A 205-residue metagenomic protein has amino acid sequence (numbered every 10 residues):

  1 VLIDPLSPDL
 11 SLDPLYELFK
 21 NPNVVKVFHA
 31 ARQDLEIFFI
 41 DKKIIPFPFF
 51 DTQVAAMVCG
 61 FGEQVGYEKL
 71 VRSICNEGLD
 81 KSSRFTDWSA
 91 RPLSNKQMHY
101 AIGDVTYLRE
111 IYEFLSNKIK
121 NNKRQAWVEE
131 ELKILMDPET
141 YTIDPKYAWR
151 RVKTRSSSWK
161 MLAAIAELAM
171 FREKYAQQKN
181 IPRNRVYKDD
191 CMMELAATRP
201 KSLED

Functional and structural regions predicted by a protein language model:
V1-K118: Conserved DEDDh/DEDDy metal-dependent 3′-5′ exonuclease domain
N95, I111, L115-D205: Accessory DNA-binding and partner-docking regions appended to nucleic-acid-acting proteins, especially the terminal
